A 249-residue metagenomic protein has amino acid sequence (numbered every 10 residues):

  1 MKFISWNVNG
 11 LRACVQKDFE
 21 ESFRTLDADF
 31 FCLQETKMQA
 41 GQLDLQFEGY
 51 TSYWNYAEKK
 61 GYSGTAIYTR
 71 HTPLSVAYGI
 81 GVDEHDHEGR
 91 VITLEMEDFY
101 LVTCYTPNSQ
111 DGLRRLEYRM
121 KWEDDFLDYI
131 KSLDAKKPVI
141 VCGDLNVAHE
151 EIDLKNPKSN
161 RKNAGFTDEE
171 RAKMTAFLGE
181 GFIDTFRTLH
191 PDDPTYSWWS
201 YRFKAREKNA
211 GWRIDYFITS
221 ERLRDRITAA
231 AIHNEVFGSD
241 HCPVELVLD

Functional and structural regions predicted by a protein language model:
M1-F47, A57-S63, F177: N-terminal, active-site-proximal structural segment of metallo-dependent hydrolase catalytic domains
M1-N9, D98-Q110, C142: Active-site-proximal beta-strand elements of phosphoester/diester hydrolases
N7, F23-G41, L101, I130-E151 (+4 more regions): Active-site beta-strand/loop signature of hydrolases that rely on acidic residues for catalysis
K37, Q42-S109: Structured beta-strand-rich core segments of catalytic domains in phosphoester-bond hydrolases
T51, D125-A210, I214: Metal-dependent phosphoesterases centered on the DNase I-like endonuclease/exonuclease/phosphatase
K60-S75, D193, A205-D225: Conserved beta strand-loop-helix elements of the APE1-like EEP
G81-V82, T106-E123, K158-K162: Surface-exposed cleft-lining segments at the edges of enzyme active sites
A231-D249: Surface polyanion/phosphate-binding segment centered on an Asp-His-Pro turn
